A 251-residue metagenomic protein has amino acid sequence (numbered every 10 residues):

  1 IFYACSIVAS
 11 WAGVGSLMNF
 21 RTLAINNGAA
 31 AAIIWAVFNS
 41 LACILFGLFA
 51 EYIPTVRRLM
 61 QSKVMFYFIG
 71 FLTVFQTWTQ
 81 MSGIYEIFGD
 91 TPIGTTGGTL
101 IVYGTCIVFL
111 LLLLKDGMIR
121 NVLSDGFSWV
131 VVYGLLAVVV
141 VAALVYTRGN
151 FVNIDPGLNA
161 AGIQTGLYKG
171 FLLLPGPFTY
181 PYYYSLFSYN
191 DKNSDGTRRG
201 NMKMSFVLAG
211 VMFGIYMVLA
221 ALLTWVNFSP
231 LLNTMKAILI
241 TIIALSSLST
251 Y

Functional and structural regions predicted by a protein language model:
I1-R58, G176, Y183-S185, Y189-D191 (+1 more regions): Membrane-interface helix-loop-helix modules in multi-pass membrane proteins
Y3-I7, K63-F75, S128-A142, A209-L219: Small-residue-rich segments of transmembrane alpha-helices in multi-pass membrane proteins, especially helix faces
A9, A30-D116, L172, I243-Y251: Helix-loop-helix module between adjacent transmembrane segments
I25, I154-Q164: Membrane-interface segments at the starts/ends of alpha-helical transmembrane spans
V74-L100, F109-R120, F127-L158, L174-P177 (+1 more regions): Hydrophobic alpha-helical segments and their helix-loop junctions in multi-pass secondary transporters
I101, S124, S205-L208: Hydrophobic core positions of alpha-helical segments in small-molecule transporters and transporter systems
G162-F171, F206-G210: Hydrophobic faces of transmembrane alpha-helices in multi-pass small-molecule transporters and flippases across diverse
T165-S185: Transmembrane helical elements of multi-pass membrane transporters/channels
